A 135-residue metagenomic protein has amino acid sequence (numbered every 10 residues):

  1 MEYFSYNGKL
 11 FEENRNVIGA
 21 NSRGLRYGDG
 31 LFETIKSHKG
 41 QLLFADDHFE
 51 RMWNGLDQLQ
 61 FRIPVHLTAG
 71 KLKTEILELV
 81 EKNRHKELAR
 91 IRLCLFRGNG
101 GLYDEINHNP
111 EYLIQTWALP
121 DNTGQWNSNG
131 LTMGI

Functional and structural regions predicted by a protein language model:
M1-I135: Conserved alpha/beta cores of soluble small-molecule-handling proteins
